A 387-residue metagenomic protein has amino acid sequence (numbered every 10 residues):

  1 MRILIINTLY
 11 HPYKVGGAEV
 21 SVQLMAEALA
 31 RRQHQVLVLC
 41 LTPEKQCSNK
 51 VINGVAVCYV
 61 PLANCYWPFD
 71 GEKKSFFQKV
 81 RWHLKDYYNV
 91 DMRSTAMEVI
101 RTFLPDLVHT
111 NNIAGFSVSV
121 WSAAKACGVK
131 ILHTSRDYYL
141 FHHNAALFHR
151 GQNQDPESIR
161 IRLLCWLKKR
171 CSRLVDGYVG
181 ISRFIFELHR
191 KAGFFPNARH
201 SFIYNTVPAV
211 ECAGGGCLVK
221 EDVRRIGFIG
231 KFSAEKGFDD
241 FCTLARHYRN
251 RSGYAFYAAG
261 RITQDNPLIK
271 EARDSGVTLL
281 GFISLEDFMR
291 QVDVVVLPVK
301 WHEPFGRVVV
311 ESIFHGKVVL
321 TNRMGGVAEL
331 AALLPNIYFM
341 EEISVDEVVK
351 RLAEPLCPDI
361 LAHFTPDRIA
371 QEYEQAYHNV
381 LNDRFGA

Functional and structural regions predicted by a protein language model:
M1-C58, R246-N250: N-terminal subdomain of nucleotide-sugar transferases
V20, F228-H247: A conserved mid-protein helix/loop that constitutes part of the nucleotide-sugar donor-binding site
W67-W82, H133-C171: Acceptor-binding helix/loop patch of EC 2.4 sugar-transfer enzymes, predominantly nucleotide-sugar-dependent
R162-R199, V207-A209: A short, active-site helix/loop in glycosyltransferases that binds the activated sugar's phosphate group
I229, S233, Y254-L268: Glycosyltransferase donor-sugar binding loop
N266-I283: Nucleotide-activated donor-binding/catalytic signature segment of Leloir-type glycosyltransferases, i.e., the conserved
V318-T321: Short hydrophobic beta-strand element within catalytic cores of glycosyltransferases and related nucleotide-activated
A328-L352, D367: Change "using UDP/GDP/dTDP sugars" to "using nucleotide sugars
